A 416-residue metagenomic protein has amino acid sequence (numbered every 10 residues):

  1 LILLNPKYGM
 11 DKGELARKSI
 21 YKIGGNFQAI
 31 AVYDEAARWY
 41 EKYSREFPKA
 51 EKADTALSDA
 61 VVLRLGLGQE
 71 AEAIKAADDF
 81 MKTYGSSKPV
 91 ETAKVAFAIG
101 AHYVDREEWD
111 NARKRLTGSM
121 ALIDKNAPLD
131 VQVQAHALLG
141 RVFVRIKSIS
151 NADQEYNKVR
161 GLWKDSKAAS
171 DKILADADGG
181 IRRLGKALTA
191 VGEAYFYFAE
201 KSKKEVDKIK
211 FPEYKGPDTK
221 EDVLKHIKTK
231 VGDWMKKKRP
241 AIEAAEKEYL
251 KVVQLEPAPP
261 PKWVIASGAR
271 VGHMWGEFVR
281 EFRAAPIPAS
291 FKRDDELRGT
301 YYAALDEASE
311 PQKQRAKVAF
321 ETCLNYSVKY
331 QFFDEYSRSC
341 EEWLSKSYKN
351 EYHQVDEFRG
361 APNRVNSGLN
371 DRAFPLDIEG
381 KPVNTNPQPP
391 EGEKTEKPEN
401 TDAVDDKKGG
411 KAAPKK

Functional and structural regions predicted by a protein language model:
L1-K416: Acidic, polar-rich low-complexity tracts and alpha-helical solenoid repeat scaffolds
